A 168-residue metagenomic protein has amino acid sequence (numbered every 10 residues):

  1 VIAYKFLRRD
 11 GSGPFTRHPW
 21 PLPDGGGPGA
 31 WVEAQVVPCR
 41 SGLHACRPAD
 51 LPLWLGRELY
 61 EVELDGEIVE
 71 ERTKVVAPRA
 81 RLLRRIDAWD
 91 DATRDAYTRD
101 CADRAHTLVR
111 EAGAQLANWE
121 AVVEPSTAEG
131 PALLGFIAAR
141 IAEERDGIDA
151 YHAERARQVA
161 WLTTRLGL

Functional and structural regions predicted by a protein language model:
V1-L168: Short, glycine-biased loop/turn motifs at secondary-structure junctions and in low-complexity Ser/Thr/Pro-rich termini
